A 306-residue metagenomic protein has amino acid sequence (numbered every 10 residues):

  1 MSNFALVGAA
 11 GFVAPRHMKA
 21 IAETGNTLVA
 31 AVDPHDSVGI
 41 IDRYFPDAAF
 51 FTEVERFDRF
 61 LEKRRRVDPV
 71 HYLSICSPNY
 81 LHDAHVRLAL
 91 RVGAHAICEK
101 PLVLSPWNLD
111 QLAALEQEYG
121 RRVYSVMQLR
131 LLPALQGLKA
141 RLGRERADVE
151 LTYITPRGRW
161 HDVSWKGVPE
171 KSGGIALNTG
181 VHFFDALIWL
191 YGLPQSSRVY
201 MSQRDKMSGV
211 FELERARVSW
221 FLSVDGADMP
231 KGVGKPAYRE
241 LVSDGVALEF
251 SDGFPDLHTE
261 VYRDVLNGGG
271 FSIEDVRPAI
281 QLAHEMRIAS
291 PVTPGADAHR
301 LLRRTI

Functional and structural regions predicted by a protein language model:
M1, K63-R64, Y72-S74, V265-I306: C-terminal helix-rich "cap/oligomerization" subdomain common to oxidoreductases
M1-P46: N-terminal Rossmann-like dinucleotide-binding module
L28, D47, P69-L73, R146: Local beta-strand N-terminus motif with an aromatic residue
F50-A113: Beta-loop-alpha module in the N-terminal Rossmann-like domain of NAD(P)-dependent dehydrogenases, especially those
Y80, V103-R159: A contiguous active-site-proximal alpha/beta segment in oxidoreductase catalytic domains
D162-D228, E274-Q281, L302: Rossmann-like dinucleotide-binding domain that binds NAD(P)(H)
R204-H258: C-terminal substrate-binding/catalytic lobe of Rossmann-fold NAD(P)-dependent oxidoreductases
